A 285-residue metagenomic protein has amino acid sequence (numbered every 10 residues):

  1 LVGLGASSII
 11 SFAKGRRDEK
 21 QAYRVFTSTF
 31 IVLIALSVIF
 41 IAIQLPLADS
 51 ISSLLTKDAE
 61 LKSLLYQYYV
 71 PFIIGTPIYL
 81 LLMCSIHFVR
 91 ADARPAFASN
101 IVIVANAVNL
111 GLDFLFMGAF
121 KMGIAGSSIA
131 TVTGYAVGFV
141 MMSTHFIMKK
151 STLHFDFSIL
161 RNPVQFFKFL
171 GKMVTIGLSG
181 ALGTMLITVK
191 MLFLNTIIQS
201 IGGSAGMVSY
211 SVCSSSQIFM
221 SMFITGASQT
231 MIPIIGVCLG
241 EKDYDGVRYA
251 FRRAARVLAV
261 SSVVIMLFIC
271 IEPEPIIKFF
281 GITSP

Functional and structural regions predicted by a protein language model:
L1-A42, Y79-A98, S209-P273: Small-residue-rich hydrophobic transmembrane alpha-helices
L33, F72, A98, V102 (+8 more regions): Residue-level signature of transmembrane alpha-helical cores of multipass secondary-active transporters and flippases
L36, V104-N109, A130-G138, S214-Q217 (+2 more regions): Transmembrane alpha-helical core residues of multi-pass small-molecule transporters, especially secondary transporters
I39-V70, V264-P285: Short membrane-interface helical motifs at transmembrane helix boundaries in multi-pass membrane transporters
S52-A59, L115-M122, M185-S215, F219 (+2 more regions): Helix-terminus/linker motif at the lipid-water interface of multi-pass membrane proteins
A59-S85, V212, I218, P285: Alpha-helical transmembrane segments of multi-pass membrane proteins
A96, N106-V140, P273-K278: Membrane-interface helix-loop junctions in multi-pass transport and translocation proteins
T131, S143-I187: Interhelical loop/hinge segments that connect adjacent transmembrane helices in multipass membrane
